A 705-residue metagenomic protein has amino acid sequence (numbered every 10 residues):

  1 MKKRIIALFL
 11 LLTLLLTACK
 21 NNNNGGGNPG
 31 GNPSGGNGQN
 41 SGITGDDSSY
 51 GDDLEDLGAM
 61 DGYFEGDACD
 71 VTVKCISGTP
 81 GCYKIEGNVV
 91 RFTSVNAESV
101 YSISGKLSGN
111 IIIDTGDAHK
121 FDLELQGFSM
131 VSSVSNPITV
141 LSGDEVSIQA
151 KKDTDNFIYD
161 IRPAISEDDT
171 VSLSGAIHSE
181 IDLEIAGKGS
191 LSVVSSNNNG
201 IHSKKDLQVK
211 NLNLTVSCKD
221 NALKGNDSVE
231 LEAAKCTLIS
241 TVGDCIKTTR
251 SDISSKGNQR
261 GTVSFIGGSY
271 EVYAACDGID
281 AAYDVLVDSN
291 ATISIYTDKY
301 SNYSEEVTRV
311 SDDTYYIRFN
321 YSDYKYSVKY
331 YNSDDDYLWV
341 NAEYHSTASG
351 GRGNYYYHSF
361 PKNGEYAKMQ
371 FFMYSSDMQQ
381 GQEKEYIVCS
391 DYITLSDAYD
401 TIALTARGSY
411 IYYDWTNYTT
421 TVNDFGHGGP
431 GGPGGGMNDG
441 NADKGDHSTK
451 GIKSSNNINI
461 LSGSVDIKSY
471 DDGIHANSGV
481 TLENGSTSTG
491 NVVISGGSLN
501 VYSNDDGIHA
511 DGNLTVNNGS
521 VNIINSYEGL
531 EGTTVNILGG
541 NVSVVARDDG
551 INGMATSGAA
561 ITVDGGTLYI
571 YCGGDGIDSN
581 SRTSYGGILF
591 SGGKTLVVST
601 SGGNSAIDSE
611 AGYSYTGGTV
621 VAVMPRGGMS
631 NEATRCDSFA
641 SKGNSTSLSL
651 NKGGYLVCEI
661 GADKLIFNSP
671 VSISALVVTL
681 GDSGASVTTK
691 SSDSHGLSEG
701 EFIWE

Functional and structural regions predicted by a protein language model:
M1-T17: Sec-dependent bacterial lipoprotein signal peptides
L8-L10, C19-S304, T419-E705: A composition-driven surface/loop motif
V193, M373-V388, S692-E699: Short acidic/polar inter-strand loop motif in beta-rich domains
V209, E365-D377, A685-S691: A short, solvent-exposed beta-strand micro-motif common in secreted/extracellular proteins
S304-V310, Y386-G426, V678, S694-E705: Extracellular beta-sheet/turn segments enriched in Thr/Pro/Gly and aliphatic residues
E305-S333, K642-S645: Short, surface-exposed binding/anchoring microloops in extracellular/periplasmic proteins
D323-N363, S376-I387: Aromatic-rich carbohydrate-binding modules that target alpha-glucans
K325-K329, Q370, V657: Beta-strand signatures of extracellular beta-sandwich domains
